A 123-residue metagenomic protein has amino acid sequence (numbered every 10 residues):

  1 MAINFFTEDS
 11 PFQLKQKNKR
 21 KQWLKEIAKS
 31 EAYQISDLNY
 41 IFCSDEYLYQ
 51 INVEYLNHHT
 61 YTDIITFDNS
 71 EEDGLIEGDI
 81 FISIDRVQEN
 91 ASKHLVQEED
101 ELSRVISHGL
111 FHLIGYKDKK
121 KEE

Functional and structural regions predicted by a protein language model:
M1-S103, L110-E123: An acidic/histidine-cluster motif and surrounding catalytic segment that typifies divalent-metal-assisted enzyme active
